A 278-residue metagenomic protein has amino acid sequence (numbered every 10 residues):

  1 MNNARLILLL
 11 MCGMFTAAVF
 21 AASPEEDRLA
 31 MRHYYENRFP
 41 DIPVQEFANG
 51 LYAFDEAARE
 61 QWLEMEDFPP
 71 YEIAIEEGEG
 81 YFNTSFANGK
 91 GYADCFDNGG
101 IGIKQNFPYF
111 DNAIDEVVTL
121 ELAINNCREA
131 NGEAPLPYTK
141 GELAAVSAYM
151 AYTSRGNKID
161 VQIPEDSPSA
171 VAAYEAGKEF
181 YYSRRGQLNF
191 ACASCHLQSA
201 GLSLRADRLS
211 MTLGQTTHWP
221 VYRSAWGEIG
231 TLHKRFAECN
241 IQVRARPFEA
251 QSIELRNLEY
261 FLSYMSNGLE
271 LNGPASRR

Functional and structural regions predicted by a protein language model:
M1-L8: Bacterial N-terminal signal peptides that target proteins for export
T16-A17: N-terminal signal peptide c-region/cleavage motif recognized by signal peptidases
A22-E72, T84-A145, Y152-G156, I163 (+2 more regions): Electron-transfer interface patches adjacent to heme c in soluble/periplasmic c-type cytochromes and di-/multiheme
E175-R185: A mid-sequence, solvent-exposed acidic-amphipathic segment
